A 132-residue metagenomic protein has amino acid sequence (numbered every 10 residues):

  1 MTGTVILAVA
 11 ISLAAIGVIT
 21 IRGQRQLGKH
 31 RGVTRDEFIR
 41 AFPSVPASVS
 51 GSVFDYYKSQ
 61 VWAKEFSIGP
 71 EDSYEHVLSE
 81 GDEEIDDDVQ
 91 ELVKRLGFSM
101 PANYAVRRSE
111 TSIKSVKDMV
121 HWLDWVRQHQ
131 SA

Functional and structural regions predicted by a protein language model:
T2-F98, A102-A132: Phosphopantetheine-dependent thiolation modules in NRPS/PKS and related acyl-activating systems
